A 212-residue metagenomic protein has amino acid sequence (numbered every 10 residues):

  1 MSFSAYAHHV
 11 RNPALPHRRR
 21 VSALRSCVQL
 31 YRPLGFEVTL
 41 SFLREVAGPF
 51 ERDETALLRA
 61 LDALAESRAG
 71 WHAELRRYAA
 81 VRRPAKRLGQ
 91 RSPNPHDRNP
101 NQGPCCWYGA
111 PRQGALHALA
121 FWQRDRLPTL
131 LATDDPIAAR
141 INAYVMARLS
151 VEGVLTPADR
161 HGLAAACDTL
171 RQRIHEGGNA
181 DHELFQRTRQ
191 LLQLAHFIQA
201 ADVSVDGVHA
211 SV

Functional and structural regions predicted by a protein language model:
A5-Y6, L24, C167-I174: Non-transmembrane amphipathic alpha-helical segments
A7-P13: HEAT/HEAT-like alpha-solenoid repeats
R11, R32, D168-R171, H175 (+1 more regions): Alpha-helical repeat scaffolds in large eukaryotic proteins
P13-R59, H117-D168: Amphipathic alpha-helical interaction modules
E51-C106, G177-V212: Amphipathic alpha-helical binding modules
G103-A118: Non-catalytic protein-protein interaction scaffold segments in large eukaryotic complex-forming proteins
